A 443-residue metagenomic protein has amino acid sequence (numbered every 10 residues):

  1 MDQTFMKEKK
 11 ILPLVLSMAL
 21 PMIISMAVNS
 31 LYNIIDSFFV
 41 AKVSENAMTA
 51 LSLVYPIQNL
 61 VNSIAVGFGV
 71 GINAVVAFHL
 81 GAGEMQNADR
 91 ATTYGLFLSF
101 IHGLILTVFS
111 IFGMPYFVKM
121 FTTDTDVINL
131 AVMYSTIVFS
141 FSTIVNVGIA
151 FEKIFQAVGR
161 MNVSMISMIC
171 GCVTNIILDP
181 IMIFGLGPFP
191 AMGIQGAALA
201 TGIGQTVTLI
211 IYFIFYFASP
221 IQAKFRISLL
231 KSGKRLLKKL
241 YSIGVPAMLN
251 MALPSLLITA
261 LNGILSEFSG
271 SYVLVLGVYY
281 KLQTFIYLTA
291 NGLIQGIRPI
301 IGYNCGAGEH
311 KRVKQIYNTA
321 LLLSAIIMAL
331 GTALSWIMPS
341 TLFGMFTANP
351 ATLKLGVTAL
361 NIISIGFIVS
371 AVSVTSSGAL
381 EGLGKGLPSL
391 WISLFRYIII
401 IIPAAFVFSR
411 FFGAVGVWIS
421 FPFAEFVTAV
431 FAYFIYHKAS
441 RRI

Functional and structural regions predicted by a protein language model:
M1-A19, V76-T143, F189-V245, I301-G366 (+1 more regions): Short alpha-helical transmembrane segments in multi-pass integral membrane proteins
M6-F38, K42-V43, N59-G71, V75 (+7 more regions): N-terminal transmembrane alpha-helices
S17-D36, I137, G171, G204-T208 (+4 more regions): Transmembrane helical elements of multi-pass membrane transporters/channels
A27, L31-T49, V118-T125, I183-M192 (+4 more regions): Helix-terminus/linker motif at the lipid-water interface of multi-pass membrane proteins
M48-V108, V145-S164, N262, V275-P339 (+1 more regions): Small-residue-rich hydrophobic transmembrane alpha-helices
L60-S63, N175-P180, L209-F213, F285-L288 (+3 more regions): Hydrophobic transmembrane alpha-helices of multi-pass small-molecule transporters
G69, N73, V138-Q156, S164-C172 (+5 more regions): Short runs within selected transmembrane alpha-helices of multi-pass transporters and secretion channels
S110, K153, D179, I183 (+8 more regions): Structural signal for membrane-spanning alpha-helices in multi-pass inner-membrane proteins, emphasizing helix cores
